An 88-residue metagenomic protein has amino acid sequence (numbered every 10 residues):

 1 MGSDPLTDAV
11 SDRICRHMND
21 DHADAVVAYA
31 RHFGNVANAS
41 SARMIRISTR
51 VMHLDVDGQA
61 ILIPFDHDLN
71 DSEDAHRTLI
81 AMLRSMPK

Functional and structural regions predicted by a protein language model:
M1-K88: Binding-site signature for planar aromatic cofactors or substrates
